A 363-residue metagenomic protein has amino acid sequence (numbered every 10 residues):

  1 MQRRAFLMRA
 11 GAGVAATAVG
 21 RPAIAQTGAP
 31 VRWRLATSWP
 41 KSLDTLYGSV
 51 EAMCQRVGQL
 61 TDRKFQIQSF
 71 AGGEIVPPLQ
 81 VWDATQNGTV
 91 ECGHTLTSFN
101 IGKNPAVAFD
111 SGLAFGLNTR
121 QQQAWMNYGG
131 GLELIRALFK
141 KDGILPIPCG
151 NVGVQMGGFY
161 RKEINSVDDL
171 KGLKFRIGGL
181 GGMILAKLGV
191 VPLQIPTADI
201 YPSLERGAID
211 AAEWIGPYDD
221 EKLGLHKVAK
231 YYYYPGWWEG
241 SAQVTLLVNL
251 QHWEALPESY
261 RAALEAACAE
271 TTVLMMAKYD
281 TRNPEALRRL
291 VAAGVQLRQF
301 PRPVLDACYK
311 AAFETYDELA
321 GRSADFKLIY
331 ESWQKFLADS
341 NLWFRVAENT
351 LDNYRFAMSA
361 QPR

Functional and structural regions predicted by a protein language model:
Q2-Q122, G130-R363: N-terminal secretory/targeting leader peptides
